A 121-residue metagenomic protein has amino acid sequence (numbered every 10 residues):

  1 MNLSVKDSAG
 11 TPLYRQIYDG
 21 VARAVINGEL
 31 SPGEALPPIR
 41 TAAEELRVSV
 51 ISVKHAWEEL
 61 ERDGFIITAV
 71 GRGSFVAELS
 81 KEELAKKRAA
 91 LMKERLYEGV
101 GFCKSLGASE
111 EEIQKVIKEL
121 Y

Functional and structural regions predicted by a protein language model:
M1-A35, T41, K87-L120: Extreme N-terminal segment that seeds HTH/winged-HTH DNA-binding domains in transcriptional regulators
G10-Q16, V50-E59, V70-V76: Short, mixed-charge, low-aromatic patches
Y14, P38, R72-R88: Short, cationic-aromatic polyanion-contact patches
E29-L30, E34, R62-G71, A77-E78: Beta-hairpin "wing" of winged helix-turn-helix
L36-I67: N-terminal helix-turn-helix
T41-A42, L46, L60, A77 (+2 more regions): Alpha-helix termini
